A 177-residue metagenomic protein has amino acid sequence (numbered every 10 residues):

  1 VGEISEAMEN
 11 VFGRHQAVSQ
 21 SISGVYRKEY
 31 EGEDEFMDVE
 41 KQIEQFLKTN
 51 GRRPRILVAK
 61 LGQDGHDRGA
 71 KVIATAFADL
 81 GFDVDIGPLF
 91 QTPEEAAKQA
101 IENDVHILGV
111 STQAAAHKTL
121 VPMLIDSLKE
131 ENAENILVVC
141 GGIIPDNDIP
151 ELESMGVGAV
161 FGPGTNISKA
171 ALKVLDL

Functional and structural regions predicted by a protein language model:
V1-L177: Domain-level signal for soluble alpha/beta catalytic cores
